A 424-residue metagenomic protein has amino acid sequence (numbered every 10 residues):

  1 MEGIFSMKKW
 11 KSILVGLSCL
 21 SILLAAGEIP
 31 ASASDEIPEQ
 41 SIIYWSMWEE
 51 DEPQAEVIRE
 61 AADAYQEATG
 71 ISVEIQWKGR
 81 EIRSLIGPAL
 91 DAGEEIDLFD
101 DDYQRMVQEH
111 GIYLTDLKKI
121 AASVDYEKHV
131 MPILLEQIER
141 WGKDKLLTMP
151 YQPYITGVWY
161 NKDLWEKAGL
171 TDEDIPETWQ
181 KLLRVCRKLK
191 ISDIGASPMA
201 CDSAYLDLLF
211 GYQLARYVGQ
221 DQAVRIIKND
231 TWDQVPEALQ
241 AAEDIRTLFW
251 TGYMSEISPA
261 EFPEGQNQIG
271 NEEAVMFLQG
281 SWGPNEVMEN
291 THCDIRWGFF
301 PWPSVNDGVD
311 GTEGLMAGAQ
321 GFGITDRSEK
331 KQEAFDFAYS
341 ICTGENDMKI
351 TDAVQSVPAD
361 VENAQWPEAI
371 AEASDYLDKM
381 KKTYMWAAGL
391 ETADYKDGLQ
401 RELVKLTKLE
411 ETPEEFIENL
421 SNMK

Functional and structural regions predicted by a protein language model:
E2, K8-G16, A26-G111, A122-K128 (+9 more regions): Conserved N-terminal structural module of periplasmic/extracytoplasmic solute-binding proteins
E36, Y113-K119, W282-M288, W302-V305 (+1 more regions): Mature extracytoplasmic/periplasmic domains
P38-Q40, D63-S72, D91, D144 (+3 more regions): Extracytoplasmic/periplasmic substrate-recognition and gating elements
W45-M47, Q54, E60-A61, P88 (+5 more regions): Extracytoplasmic/periplasmic substrate-binding proteins
E74, W141, P150, M316 (+2 more regions): C-terminal capping/gating helix-and-loop segments adjacent to ligand/active sites or protein-protein/ligand interfaces
D102-Y160, L183, L209, F300: Hinge/lid segment of periplasmic solute-binding proteins
K143-Y151, T156, K181-D230, A274: Extracytoplasmic/periplasmic solute-binding protein
R184-K188, I227-S258: Glycine-centered hinge/linker elements that transmit conformational signals in sensory and ligand-binding systems
